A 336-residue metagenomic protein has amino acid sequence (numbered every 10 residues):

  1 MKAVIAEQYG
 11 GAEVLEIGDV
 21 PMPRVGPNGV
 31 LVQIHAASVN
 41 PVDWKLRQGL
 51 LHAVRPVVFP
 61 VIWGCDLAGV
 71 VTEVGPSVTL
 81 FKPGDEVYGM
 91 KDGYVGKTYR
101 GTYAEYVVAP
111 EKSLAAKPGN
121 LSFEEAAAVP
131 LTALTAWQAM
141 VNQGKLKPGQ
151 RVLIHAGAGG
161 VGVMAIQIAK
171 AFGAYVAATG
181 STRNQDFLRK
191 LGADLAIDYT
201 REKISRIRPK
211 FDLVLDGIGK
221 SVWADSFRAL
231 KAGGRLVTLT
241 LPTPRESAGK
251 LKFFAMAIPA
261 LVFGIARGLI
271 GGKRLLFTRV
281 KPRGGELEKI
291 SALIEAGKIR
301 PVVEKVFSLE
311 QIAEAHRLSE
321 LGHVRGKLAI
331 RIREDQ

Functional and structural regions predicted by a protein language model:
M1-G26, Q33-N40, W44-L67, E73-V74 (+1 more regions): Terminal helix/beta-alpha structural elements that buttress the NAD(P)+-binding lobe
